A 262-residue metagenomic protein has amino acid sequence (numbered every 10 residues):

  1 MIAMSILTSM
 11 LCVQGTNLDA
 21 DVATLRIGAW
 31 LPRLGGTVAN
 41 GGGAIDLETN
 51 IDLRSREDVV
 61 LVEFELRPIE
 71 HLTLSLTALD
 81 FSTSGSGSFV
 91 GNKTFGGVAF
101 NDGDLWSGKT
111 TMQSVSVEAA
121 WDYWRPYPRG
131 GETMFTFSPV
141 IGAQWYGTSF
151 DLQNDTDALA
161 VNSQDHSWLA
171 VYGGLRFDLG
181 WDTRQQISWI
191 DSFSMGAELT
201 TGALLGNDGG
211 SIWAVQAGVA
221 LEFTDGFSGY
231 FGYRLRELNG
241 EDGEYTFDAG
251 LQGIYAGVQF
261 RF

Functional and structural regions predicted by a protein language model:
C12-F81, T201, L205, R261: Short glycine/proline- and aromatic-enriched beta-strand/turn motifs that initiate or cap beta-hairpins
Q14-D21, H71, W124-T136, D182-F193 (+1 more regions): Short loop/turn motifs that connect adjacent beta-strands in outer-membrane beta-barrel proteins
T24, G250-F262: Outer-membrane beta-barrel "beta-signal"
L25-L31, L76-D80, W121, P139-W145 (+4 more regions): Transmembrane beta-barrel strands of outer-membrane/channel proteins
A29, L66-P68, W121-Y123, F177-T183 (+3 more regions): Residue-level signature of outer-membrane beta-barrel architecture
G35-E57, D80-S114, Y146-W168, L204-D208 (+1 more regions): Extracellular/periplasm-exposed beta-strand and loop segments of Gram-negative cell-envelope proteins, dominated by
V62-F64, V117-A119, P139, G173-L175 (+3 more regions): Membrane-embedded beta-strands of outer-membrane beta-barrel proteins, especially the hydrophobic/small aromatic
A158-L204: Detector for outer-membrane/organellar transmembrane beta-barrel domains, recognizing the amphipathic beta-strand
